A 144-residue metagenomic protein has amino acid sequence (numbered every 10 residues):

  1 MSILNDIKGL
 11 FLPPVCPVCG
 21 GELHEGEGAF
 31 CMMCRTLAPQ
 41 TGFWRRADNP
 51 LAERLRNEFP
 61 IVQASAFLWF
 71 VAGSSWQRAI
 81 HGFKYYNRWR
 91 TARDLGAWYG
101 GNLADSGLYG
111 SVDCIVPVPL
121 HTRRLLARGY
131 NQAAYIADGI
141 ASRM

Functional and structural regions predicted by a protein language model:
M1-M144: Glycine-rich phosphate/pyrophosphate-handling loop used in enzymes and phosphotransfer proteins
